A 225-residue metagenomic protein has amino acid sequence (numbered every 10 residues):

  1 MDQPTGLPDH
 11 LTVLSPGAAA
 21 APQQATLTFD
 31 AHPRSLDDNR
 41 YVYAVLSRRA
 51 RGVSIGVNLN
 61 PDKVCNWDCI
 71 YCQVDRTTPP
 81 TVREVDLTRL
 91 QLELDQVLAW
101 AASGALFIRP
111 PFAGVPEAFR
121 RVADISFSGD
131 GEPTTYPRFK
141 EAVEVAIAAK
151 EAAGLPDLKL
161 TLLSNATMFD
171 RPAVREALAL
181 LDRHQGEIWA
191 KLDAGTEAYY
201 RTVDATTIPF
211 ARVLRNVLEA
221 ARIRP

Functional and structural regions predicted by a protein language model:
M1-A50, Q91, A102: Auxiliary Fe-S-binding modules of radical SAM enzymes
R51-L92, Q96-A101: Canonical Radical SAM [4Fe-4S] cluster-binding loop centered on the CxxxCxxC motif and its immediate flanking residues
A102-R120, L155: Short mixed-charge
D124-D130: Short glycine-rich or small-residue beta-strand-to-loop segments that form or flank ligand, phosphate, metal/Fe-S
T134-P225: Conserved AdoMet/S-adenosylmethionine-binding subsite of the radical SAM
